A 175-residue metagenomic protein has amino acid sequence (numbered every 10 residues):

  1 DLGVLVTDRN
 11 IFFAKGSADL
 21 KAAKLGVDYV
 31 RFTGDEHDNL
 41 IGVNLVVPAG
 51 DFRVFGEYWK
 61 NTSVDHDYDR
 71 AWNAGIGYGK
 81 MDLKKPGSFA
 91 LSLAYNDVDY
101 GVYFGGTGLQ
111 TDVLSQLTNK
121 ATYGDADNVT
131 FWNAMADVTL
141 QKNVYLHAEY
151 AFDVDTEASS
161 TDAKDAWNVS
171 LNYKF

Functional and structural regions predicted by a protein language model:
D1-F12, S17-D19: Contiguous mid-protein beta-loop-alpha structural module that forms a pocket-lining wall or clamp of enzyme active
S17-F175: Outer-membrane beta-barrel pore domains
